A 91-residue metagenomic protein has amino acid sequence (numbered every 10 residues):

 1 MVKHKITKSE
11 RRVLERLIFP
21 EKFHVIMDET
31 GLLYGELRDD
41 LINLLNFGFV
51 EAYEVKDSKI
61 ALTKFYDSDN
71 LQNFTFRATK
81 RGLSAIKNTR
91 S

Functional and structural regions predicted by a protein language model:
V2-K3, D39: Clustered cysteine/histidine zinc-coordinating segments, centered on FYVE zinc fingers that bind PI3P and target
K3-T7, V55-N88: Short, cationic-aromatic polyanion-contact patches
S9-R16: Short alpha-helical "packing" element that flanks the helix-turn-helix/winged-helix DNA-binding module
V13, T30-G31: A generic secondary-structure micro-motif detector that highlights 1-2 residue hydrophobic/ambivalent hotspots embedded
I18-V25: Short capping segments at the starts of secondary-structure elements
G31-S58, L71-N73: Short amphipathic alpha-helical interaction segments
